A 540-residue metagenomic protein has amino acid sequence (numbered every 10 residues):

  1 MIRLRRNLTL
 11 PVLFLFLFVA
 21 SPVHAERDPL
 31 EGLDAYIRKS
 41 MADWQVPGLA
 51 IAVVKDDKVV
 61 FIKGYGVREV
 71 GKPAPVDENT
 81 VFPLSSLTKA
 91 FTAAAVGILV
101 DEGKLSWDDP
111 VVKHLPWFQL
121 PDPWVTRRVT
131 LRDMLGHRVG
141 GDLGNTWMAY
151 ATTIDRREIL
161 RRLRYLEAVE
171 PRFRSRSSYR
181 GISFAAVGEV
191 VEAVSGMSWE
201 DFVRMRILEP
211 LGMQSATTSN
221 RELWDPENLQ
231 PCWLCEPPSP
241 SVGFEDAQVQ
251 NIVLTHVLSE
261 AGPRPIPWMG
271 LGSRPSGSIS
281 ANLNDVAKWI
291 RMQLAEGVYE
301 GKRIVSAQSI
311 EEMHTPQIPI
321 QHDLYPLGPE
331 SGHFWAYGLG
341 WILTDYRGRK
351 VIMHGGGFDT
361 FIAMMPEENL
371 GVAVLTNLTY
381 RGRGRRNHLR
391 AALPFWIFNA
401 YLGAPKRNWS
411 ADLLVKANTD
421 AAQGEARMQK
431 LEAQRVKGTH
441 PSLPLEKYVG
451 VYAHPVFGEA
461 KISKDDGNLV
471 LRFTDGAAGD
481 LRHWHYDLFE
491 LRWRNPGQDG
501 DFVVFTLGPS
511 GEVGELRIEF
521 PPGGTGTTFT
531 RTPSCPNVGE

Functional and structural regions predicted by a protein language model:
M1-P11: Bacterial N-terminal signal peptides that target proteins for export
T9-V19: Bacterial N-terminal signal peptides
S21-A25: Sec/Tat signal peptide C-region and signal peptidase I cleavage site
E26-I62, A149, E192, M197 (+3 more regions): Catalytic loop of the DD-peptidase/beta-lactamase superfamily, centered on the K-T-G motif and neighboring
E26-L84, K104-S106, K113, L120-P121 (+1 more regions): Short, conserved catalytic-motif segment at the N-terminal edge
G32, G48, E78, P83-L87 (+6 more regions): Active-site helix/loop module of the DD-peptidase/beta-lactamase fold, centered on the serine-lysine SxxK catalytic
E158-E170, V257-L271, T344-D345: The feature captures the short pre-catalytic strand/loop hairpin that immediately precedes and shapes the active-site
S175-Y179: Cytochrome P450
